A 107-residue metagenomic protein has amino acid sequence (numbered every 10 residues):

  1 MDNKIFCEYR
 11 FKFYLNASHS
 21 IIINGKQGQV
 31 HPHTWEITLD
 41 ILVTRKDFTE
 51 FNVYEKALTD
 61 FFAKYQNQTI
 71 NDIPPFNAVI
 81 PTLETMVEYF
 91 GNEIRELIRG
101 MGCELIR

Functional and structural regions predicted by a protein language model:
M1-R107: Charge-rich, low-complexity N-terminal segments
